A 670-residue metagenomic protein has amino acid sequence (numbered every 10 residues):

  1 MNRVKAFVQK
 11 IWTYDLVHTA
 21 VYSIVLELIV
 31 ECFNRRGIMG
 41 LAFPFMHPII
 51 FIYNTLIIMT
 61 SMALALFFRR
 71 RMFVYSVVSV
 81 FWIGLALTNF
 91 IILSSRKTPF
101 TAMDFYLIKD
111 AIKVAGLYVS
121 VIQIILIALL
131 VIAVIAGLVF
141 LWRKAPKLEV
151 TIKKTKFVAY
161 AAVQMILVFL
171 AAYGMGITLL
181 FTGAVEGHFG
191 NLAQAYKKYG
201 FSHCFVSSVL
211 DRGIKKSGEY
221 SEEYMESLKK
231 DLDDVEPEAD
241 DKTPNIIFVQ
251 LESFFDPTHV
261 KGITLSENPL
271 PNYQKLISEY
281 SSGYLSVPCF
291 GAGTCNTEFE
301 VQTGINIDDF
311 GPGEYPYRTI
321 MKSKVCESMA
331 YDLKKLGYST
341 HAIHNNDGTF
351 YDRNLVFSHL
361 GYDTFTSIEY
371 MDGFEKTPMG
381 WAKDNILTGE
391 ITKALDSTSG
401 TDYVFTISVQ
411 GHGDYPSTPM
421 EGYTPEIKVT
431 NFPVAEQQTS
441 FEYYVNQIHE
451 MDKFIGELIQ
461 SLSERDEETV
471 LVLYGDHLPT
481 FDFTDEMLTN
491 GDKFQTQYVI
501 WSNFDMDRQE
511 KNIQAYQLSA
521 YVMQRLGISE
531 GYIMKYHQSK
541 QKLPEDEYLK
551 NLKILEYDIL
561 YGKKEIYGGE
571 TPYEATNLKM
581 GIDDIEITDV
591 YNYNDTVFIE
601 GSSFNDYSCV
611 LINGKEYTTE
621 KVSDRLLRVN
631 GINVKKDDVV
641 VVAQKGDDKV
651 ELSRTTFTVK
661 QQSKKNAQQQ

Functional and structural regions predicted by a protein language model:
M1-Q9, S663-K664, Q669-Q670: Bacterial/eukaryotic Sec-type N-terminal signal peptides
N2-Y196: Transmembrane and membrane-interface helices of multi-pass, inner-membrane envelope-modifying transferases
K10-Y14, G187, G200, E327-S328 (+1 more regions): Serine-centered coil/turn micro-motif
A111, I246-L251: Residue-level preference for non-acidic, small/hydrophobic
A172-F248: Membrane-interface segments at or immediately adjacent to transmembrane helices that form the boundary between
D233-D240, L251, D256-Q670: Solvent-exposed soluble domains appended to multi-pass membrane proteins
